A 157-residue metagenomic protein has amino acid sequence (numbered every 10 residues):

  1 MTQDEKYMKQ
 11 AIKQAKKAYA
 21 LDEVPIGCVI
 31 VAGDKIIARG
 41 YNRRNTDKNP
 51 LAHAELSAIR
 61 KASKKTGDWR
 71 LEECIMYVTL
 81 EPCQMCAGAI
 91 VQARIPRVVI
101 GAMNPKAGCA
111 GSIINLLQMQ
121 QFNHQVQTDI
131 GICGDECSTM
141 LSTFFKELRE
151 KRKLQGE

Functional and structural regions predicted by a protein language model:
M1-L21, W69, M85-E157: Zinc-dependent deaminase
K6, K35, S57: Active-site phosphate/pyrophosphate-handling residues
D22-I26, E72: Short, basic and Ser/Thr-rich N-terminal targeting/leader segments
I26-D34: Short beta-strand scaffold segments in enzyme catalytic cores
R44-T46: A short acidic/small-residue loop/turn micro-motif
K48, A52, L56, R60-A93: Helix-adjacent hinge/juxtasegments
